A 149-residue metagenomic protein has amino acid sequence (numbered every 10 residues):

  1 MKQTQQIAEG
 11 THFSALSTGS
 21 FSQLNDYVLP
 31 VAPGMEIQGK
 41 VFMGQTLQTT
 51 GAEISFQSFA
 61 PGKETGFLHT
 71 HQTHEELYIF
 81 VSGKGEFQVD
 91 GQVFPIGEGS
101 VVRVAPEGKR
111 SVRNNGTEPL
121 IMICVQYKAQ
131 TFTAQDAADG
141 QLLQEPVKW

Functional and structural regions predicted by a protein language model:
M1-G51, Q135-W149: A short, N-terminal "cap"/entry segment at the start of jelly-roll beta-barrel domains of the cupin/DSBH fold
E36-F42, S55-H71: Conserved short histidine dyad/triad with adjacent acidic residue
Q48, T73, T117-E118: Short strand-connecting beta-turns/loops that link adjacent beta-strands
Q48-A52, A60-E64, K84, K128-T131: Short, charged/polar surface micro-motifs in flexible loops or helix N-caps
T50, Q88-Q92: Short strand-coil-strand connectors
F56-A60, T70-Q88, V125: Short, conserved beta-strand element in jelly-roll/cupin
E86, P106-F132: Ligand-binding loop in jelly-roll beta-barrel domains
G91-E107: Short acidic-glycine-tyrosine-enriched beta hairpin
